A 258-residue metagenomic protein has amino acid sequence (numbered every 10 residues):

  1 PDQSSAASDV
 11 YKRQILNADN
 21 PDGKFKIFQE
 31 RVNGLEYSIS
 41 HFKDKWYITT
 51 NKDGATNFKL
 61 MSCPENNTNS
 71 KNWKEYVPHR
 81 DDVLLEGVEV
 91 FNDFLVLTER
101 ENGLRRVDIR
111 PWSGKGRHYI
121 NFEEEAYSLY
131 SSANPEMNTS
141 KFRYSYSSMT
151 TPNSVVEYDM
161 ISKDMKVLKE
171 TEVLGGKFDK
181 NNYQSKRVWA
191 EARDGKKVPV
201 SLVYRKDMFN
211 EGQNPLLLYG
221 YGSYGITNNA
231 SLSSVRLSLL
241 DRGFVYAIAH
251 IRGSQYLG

Functional and structural regions predicted by a protein language model:
P1-A7, Y11: Single conserved hydrophobic/aromatic residue that forms the stacking wall/gate of nucleotide- or nucleobase-binding
S5, E30-T50, H79-F94, A126-S145 (+2 more regions): Conserved beta-propeller blade repeats
D9, P21-D22, K45, G54-T56 (+4 more regions): Short acidic/polar mixed-charge low-complexity motifs
D9-I15, A55-S62, G103-I109, T150-E157: Structural motif
R13-Q14, Q29, L129-G258: Serine-hydrolase catalytic core recognition
L16-Y37, P64-L85, E89, W112-A133 (+1 more regions): Multi-bladed beta-propeller domains
N51, R100, S147: Short loop/turn segments immediately following the C-termini of beta-strands
